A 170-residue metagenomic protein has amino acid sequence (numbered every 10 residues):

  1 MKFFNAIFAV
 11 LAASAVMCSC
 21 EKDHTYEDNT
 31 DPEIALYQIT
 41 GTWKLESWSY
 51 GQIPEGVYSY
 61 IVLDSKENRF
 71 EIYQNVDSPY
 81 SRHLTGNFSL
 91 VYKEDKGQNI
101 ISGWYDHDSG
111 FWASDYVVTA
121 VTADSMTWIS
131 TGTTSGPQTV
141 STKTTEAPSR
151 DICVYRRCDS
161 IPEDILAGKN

Functional and structural regions predicted by a protein language model:
M1-A6, K22: Positively charged n-region of N-terminal signal peptides that target proteins for export
V16-S19: C-terminal motif of bacterial Sec signal peptides marking the signal peptidase cleavage site
E21-E27: Bacterial lipoprotein signal-peptidase II cleavage site
E27-K44: N-terminal helix-cap/turn-to-beta initiation motif at the start of protein domains
P54-W104: N-terminal glycine/threonine-rich, aromatic-flanked beta-hairpin/loop signature
T85-L90, G132-N170: Edge beta-strand at a domain terminus
N99-T119: An anionic, turn-rich surface loop/hairpin at beta-sheet edges that serves as a generic interaction/coordination patch
